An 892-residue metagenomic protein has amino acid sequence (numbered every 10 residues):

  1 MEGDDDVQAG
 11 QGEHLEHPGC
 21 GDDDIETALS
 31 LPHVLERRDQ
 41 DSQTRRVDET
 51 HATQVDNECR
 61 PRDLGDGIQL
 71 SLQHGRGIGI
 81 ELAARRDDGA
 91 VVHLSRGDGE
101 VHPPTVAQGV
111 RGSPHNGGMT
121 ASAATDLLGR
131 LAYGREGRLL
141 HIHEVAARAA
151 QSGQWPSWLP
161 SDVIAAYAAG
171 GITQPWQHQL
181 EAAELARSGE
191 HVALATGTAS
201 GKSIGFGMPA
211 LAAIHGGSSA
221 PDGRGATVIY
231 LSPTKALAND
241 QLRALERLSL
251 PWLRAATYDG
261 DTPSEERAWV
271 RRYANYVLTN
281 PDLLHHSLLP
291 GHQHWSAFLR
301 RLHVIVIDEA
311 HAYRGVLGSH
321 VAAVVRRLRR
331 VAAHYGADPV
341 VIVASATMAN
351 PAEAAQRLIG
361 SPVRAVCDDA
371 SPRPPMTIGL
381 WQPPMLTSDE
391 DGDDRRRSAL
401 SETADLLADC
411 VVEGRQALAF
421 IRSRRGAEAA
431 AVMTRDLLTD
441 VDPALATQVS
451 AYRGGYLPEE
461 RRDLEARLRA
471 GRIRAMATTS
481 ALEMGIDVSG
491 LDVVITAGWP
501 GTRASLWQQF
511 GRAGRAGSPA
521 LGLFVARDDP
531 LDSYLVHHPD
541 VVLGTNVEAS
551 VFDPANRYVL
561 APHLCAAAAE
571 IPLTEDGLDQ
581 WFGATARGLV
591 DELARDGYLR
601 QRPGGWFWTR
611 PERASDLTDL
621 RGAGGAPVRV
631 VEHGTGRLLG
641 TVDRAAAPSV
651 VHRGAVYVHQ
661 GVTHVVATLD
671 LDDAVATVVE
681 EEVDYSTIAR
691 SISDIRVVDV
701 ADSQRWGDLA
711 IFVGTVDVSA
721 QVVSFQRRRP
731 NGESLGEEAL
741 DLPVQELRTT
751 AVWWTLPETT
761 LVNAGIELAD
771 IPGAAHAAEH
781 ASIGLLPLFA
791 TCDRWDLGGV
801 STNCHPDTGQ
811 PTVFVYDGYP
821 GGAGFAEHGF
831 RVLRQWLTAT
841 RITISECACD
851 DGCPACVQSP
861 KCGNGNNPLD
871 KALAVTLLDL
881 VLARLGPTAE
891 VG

Functional and structural regions predicted by a protein language model:
G3-P18, D23-T27, V34-C59, L64-G75 (+5 more regions): Alpha-helix boundary/capping motif
A107-G118: Short, Lys/Arg-enriched N-terminal segments with co-localized hydrophobic residues within the first ~10-30 amino acids
T125-G170, Q174-P572, D579-A614, G624-G625: Helicase motor core with emphasis on the C-terminal RecA-like subdomain
P519-G522, D528-V542, D553, Y558 (+6 more regions): Extended Lys/Arg-rich polyanion-binding regions
C847, G852-C856: Short cysteine clusters
S859: Cys/His-rich metal-chelating microdomains
C862-G863: Short, non-ligating residues that shape and space the ligands of small metal-coordination modules and catalytic
